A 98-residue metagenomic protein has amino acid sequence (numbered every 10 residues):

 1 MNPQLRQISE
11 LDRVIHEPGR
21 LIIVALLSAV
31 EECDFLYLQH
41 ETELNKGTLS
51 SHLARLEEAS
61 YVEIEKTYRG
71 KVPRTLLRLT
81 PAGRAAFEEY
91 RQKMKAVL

Functional and structural regions predicted by a protein language model:
M1-I8, A25-L26, R84-L98: Amphipathic alpha-helical dimerization/coiled-coil segments that flank or bridge DNA-binding/regulatory modules
R6-T48, R69-K71, L76-R78: N-terminal helix-turn-helix DNA-binding core of bacterial DNA-binding proteins
H52: Residues within the DNA-recognition helix of helix-turn-helix
R55: Alpha-helical DNA-recognition elements
S60: Glycine-centered, phosphate/nucleic-acid-interacting loop/turn motifs that mediate DNA/RNA or nucleotide
I64: Short beta-strand "wing" residues that participate in macromolecule-binding interfaces
L79-G83: Accessory beta->alpha helical hairpin/"wing" motif in late/C-terminal subdomains of nucleic-acid enzymes
